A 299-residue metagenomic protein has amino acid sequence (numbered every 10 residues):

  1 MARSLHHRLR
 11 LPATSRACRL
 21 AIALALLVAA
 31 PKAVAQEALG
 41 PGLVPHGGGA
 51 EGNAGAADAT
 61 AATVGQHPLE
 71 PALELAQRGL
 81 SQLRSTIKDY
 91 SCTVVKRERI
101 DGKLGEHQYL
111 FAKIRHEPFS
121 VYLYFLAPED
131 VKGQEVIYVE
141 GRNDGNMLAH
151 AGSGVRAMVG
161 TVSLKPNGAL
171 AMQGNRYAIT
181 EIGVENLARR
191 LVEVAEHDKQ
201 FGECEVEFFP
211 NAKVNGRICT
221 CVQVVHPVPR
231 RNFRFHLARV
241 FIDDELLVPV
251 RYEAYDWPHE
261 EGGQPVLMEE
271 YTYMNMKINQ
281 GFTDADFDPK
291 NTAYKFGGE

Functional and structural regions predicted by a protein language model:
M1-T14: N-terminal secretory signal peptides that target proteins for export/translocation
R10-A13, G65-A72: Intrinsic-disorder-associated interaction segments
P12, A17, A50: Short Gly/Ser/Thr- and charged-rich N-terminal loops/segments that act as flexible capping/hinge elements
P12, D89-V94, G202-V206, N211: Short glycine-rich, low-complexity/disordered patches
A17-K32: Bacterial N-terminal signal peptides
V34-H67, E299: Compositionally biased, proline/threonine/alanine/serine-rich low-complexity intrinsically disordered stretches
E70-R156: N-terminal mature ectodomain segment of secretory-pathway/periplasmic proteins
D101, L126, L148-G152, A157-M158 (+1 more regions): Gly/Pro-enriched, hydrophobic low-complexity segments that function as extracytoplasmic propeptides/linkers
